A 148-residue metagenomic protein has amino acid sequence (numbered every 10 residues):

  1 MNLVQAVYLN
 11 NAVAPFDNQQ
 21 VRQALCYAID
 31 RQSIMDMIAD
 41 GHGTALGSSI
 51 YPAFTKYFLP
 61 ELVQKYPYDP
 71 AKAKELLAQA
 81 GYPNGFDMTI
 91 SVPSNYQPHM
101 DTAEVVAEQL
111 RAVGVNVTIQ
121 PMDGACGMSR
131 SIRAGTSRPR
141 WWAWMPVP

Functional and structural regions predicted by a protein language model:
N2, R31, I50-Y51, G124 (+1 more regions): Beta->alpha turn/N-cap motifs
L3-G47, K74-L76, D87-H99: Alpha-helical secondary-structure segments
A24, A28, M37, L76-A80 (+4 more regions): Generic, well-ordered alpha-helical scaffold segments in large soluble proteins
A45-Q79, Y96-D101: Structural transition elements
S49-I50, D69, M88-S91, M122: Beta-strand segments within the central parallel beta-sheet cores of soluble alpha/beta enzyme folds
I90, T102, E108-P148: Periplasmic binding protein-like
